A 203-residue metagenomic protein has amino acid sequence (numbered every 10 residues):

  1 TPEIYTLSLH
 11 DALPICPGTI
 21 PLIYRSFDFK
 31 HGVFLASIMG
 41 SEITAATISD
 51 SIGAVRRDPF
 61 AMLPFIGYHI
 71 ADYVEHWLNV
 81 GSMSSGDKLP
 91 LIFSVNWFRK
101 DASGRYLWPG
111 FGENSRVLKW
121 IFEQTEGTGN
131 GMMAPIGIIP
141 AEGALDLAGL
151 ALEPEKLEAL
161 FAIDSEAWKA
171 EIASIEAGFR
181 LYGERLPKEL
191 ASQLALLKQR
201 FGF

Functional and structural regions predicted by a protein language model:
T1-D11: Single conserved hydrophobic/aromatic residue that forms the stacking wall/gate of nucleotide- or nucleobase-binding
L7, A71-L78: Short amphipathic alpha-helical surface micro-motifs
P14-C16, I20-P21, D28, L78: N-terminal catalytic cores of large hydrolase enzymes
I15-G18, I43, V55-D72, S82 (+2 more regions): ASCE RecA-like P-loop NTPase motor cores that couple ATP hydrolysis to mechanical translocation on nucleic acids
T19-Y24, G32, Y73-V74, S103-G104 (+1 more regions): Short helix/loop capping segments that flank catalytic or ligand/cofactor-binding pockets
F27-F29, V33-R56: Compact, glycine/acidic-enriched structural inserts
L78, S82, K88-F111, S115-F203: Non-transmembrane, aqueous-exposed alpha-helical and coiled segments at domain scale
